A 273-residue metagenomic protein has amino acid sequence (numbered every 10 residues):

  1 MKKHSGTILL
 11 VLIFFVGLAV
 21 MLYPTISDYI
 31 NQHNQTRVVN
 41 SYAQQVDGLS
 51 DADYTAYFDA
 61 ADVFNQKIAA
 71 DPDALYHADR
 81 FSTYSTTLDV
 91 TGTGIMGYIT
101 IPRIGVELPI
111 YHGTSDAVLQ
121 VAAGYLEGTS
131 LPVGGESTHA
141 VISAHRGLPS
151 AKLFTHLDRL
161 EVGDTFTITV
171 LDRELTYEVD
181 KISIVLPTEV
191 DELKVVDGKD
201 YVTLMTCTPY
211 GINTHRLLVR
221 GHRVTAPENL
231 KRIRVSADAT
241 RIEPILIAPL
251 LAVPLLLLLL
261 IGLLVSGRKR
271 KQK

Functional and structural regions predicted by a protein language model:
K3-P244: Solvent-exposed, non-transmembrane regions of membrane-associated and secreted proteins
R234-K273: C-terminal single-pass membrane-anchor helix
